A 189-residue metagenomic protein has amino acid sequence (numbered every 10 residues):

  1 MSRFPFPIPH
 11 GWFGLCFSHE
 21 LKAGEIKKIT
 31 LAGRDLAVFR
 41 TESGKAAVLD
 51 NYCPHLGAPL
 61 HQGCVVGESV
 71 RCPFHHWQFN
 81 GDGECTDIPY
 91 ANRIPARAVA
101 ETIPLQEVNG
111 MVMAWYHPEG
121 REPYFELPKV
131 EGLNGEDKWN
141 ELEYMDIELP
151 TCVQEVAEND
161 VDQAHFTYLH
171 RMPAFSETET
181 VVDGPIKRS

Functional and structural regions predicted by a protein language model:
M1-A46, N80-S189: Rieske [2Fe-2S] iron-sulfur-binding subdomain
E42, P59-Q62: Beta-loop-alpha module in the N-terminal Rossmann-like domain of NAD(P)-dependent dehydrogenases, especially those
C53, C72: Short cysteine-rich clusters marking metal-coordination/redox-active sites
H55-A58, W77: Short Cys/His-rich local motifs and their 1-3 flanking residues in nucleic-acid-associated proteins and small
H61-C64, G81-G83: Short Cys/His-rich "knuckle" micro-motifs
Q62-E68, P95-A100: Short linker/helix segments within small regulatory modules
